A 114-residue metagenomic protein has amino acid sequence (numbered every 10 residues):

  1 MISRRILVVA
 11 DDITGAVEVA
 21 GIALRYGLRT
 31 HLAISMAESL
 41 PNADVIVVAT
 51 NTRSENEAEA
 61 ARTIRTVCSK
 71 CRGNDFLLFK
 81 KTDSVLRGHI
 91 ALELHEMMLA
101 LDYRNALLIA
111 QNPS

Functional and structural regions predicted by a protein language model:
M1-S114: Non-transmembrane, aqueous-exposed alpha-helical and coiled segments at domain scale
